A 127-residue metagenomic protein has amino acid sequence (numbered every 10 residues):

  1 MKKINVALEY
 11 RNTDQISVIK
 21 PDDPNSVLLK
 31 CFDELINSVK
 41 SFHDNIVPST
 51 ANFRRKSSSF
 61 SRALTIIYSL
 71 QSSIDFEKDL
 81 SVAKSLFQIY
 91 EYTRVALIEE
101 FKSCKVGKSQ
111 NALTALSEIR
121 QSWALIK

Functional and structural regions predicted by a protein language model:
M1-S41, I46-R62, S72-I74, S81-K127: N-terminal intrinsically disordered, cationic/polar leader segments that include organellar targeting peptides
L64-Y68: Short acidic-capped amphipathic helix/loop micro-motif used as an active-site/signal-coupling element
